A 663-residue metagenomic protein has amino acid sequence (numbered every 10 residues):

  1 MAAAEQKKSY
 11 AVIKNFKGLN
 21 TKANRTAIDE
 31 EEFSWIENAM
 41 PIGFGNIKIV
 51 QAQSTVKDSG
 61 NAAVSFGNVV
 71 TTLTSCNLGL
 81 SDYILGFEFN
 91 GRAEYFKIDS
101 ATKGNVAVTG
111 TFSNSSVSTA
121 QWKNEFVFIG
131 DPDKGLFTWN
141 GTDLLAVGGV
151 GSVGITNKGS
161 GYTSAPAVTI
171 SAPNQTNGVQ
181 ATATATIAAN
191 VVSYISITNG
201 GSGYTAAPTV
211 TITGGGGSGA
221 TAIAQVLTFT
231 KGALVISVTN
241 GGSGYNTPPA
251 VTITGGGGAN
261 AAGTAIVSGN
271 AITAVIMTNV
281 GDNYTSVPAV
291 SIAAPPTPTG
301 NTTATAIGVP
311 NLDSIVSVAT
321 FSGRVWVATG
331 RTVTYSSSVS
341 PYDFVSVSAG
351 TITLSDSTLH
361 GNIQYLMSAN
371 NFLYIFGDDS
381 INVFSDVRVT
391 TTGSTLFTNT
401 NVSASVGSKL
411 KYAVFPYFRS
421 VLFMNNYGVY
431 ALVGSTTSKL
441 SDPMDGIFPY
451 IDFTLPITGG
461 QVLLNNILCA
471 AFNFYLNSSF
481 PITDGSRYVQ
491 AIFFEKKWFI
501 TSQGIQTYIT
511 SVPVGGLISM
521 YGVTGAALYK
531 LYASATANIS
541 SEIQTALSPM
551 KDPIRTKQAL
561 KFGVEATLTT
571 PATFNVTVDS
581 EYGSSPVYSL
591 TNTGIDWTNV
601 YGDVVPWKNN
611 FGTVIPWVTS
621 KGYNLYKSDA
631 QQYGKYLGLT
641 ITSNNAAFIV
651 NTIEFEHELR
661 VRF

Functional and structural regions predicted by a protein language model:
A2-V106, G110-F128, S405-Y412, P416-S420 (+1 more regions): Beta-sheet repeat architectures centered on beta-propellers
S59-V70, V106-N114, G148, V309-V462: Beta-propeller and closely related beta-pinwheel folds
R92-Y95, G135-T138, Y162, T176-G178 (+11 more regions): Short, surface-exposed beta-strand/loop "edge" segments at domain boundaries and coil↔beta transitions
F96-I98, S171-P173, T213, T254 (+6 more regions): Predominantly extracellular/luminal cell-surface or secreted proteins
S118-V147: Hydrophobic or amphipathic alpha-helical targeting/insertion segments
T142-T156, A188-V191, Y582-T598: Internal, charge-rich low-complexity segments
V147-P310: Conserved, function-critical positions that sit in or immediately flank catalytic and ligand-binding motifs
